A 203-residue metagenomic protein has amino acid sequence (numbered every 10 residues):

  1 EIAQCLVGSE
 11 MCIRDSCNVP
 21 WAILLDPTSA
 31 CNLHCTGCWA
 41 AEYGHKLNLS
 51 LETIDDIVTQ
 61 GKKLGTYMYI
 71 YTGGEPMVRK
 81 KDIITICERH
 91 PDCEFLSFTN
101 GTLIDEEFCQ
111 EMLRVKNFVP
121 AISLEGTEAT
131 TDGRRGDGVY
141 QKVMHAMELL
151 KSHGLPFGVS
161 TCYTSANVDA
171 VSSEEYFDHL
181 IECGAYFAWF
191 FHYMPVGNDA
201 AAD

Functional and structural regions predicted by a protein language model:
E1-G8, C12: Single conserved hydrophobic/aromatic residue that forms the stacking wall/gate of nucleotide- or nucleobase-binding
C5, D15-V19, K63, R89: Short, flexible hinge/linker loops that cap or flank conserved catalytic cores
M11, C31, C35-C38, I122 (+2 more regions): Hydrophobic packing within well-folded, soluble alpha/beta domains
C17, A22-E52: Canonical Radical SAM [4Fe-4S] cluster-binding loop centered on the CxxxCxxC motif and its immediate flanking residues
N48-L51, D137-Y140, D203: Short, conserved loop/turn and helix-capping segments at secondary-structure boundaries that abut family-defining
I54-Y71, R79-H192: Radical SAM/AdoMet-radical enzyme domain recognition
Y193-D203: A C-terminal junction/extension of Radical SAM enzymes
